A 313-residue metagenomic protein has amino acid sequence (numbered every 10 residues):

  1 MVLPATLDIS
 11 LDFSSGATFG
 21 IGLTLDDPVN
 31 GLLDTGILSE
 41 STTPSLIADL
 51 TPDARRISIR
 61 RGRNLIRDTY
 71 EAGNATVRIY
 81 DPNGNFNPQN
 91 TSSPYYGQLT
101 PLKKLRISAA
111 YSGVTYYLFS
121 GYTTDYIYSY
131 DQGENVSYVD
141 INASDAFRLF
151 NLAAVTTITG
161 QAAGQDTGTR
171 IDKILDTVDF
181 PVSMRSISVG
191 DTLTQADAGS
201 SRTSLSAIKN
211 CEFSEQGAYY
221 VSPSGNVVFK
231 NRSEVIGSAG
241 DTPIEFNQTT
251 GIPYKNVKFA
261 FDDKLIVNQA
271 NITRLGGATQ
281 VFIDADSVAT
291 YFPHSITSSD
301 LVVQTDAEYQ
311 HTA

Functional and structural regions predicted by a protein language model:
M1-G20, D26-N30, D34-V182: Surface-exposed cap/loop segments at beta↔alpha junctions
M1-T51, G160, G164, G168 (+1 more regions): Acidic, small/polar-enriched beta strand-loop surface segments
L46-T51, V77-Y80, P94-Y96, S112-Y116 (+5 more regions): N-terminal start-of-chain detector that recognizes signal peptides and the immediate post-cleavage beginning
S112-Y117, I127-D262: Charged- and aromatic-enriched interaction segments used to assemble and dock large macromolecular complexes
